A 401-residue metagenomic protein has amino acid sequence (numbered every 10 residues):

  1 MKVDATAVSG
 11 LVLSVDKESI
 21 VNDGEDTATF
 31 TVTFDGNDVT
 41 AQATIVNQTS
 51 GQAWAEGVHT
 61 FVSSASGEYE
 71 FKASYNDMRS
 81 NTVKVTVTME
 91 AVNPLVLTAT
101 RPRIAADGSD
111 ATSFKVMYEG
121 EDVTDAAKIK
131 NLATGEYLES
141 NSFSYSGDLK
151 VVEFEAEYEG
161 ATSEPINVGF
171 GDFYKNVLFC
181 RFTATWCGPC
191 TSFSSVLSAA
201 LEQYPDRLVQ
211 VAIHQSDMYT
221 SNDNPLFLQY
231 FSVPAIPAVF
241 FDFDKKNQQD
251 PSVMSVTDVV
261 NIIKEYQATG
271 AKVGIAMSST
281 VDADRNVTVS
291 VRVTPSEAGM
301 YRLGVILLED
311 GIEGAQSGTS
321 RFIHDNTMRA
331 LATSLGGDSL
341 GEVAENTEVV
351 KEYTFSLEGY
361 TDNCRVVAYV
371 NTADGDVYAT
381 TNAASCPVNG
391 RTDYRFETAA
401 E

Functional and structural regions predicted by a protein language model:
V8-D16, V92-A99, N176, K272-M277: Proline-enriched interdomain boundary motifs that mark the N-terminal boundary and often initiate the first structured
S19-D26, P102-S109, S279-R285: Short, solvent-exposed loop/linker segments at the N-terminal edge of repeated beta-sheet extracellular domains
E25, S66-E68, S109, L149-V151 (+2 more regions): Extracellular Ig-like/FN3 beta-sandwich strand-entry sites
D38-S50, F114-V116, D122-T134, F241: Change to "...patches in solvent-exposed regions of secreted, membrane-anchored, or virion-exposed structural
H59-G67, S142-L149: Solvent-exposed segments in extracellular or luminal domains encompassing
S80, S140, S163-P165, T381: Short Trp-Ser/Thr-centered turn/loop motifs at beta-strand boundaries
G171-R207: Local sequence-structure signature of Cys/Sec-based thiol-disulfide redox active-site neighborhoods
V209-A399: Short, conserved sequence motifs used for protein processing/export or organelle targeting and for catalysis
